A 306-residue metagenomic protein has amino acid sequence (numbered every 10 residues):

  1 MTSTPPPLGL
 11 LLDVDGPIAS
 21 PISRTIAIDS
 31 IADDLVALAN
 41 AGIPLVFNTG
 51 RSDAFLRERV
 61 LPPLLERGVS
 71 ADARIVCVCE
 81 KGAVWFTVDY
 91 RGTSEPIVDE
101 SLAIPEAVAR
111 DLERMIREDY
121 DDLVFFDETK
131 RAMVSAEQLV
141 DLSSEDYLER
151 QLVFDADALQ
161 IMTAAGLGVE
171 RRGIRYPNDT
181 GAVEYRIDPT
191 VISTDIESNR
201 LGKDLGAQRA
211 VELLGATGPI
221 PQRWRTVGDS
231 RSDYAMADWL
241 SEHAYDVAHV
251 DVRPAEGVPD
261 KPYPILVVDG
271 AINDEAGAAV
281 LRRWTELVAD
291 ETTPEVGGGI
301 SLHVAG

Functional and structural regions predicted by a protein language model:
T2-L11, S30-I43, L240-H243: A short, Lys/Arg-enriched amphipathic alpha-helix followed by its capping loop at the start of a domain
S3-R24, F47-N48, A207, A237: Asp-based phosphoryl-transfer active-site loop
T4-G9, E197, D204-G306: Mg2+-dependent phosphoryl-transfer enzymes with acidic/Ser/Thr/Gly-rich catalytic loops
L10-G16, C79-G82, V88-Y90, E128-R131 (+3 more regions): Short loop/turn segments at strand-loop or loop-helix junctions that form parts of catalytic or ligand-binding pockets
D29-A32, A103-I116, E145-R171, A278-W284: Well-ordered, non-membrane alpha-helical segments in soluble/globular domains
D29-K130: Active-site phosphate-binding/coordination module
L56-V60, V88, A136-V140, Y234-L240 (+1 more regions): A short acidic (Asp/Glu
L123-R225, S232, D238: Conserved acidic, metal-coordinating active-site core of Asp-based, Mg2+-dependent phosphoryl-transfer enzymes
